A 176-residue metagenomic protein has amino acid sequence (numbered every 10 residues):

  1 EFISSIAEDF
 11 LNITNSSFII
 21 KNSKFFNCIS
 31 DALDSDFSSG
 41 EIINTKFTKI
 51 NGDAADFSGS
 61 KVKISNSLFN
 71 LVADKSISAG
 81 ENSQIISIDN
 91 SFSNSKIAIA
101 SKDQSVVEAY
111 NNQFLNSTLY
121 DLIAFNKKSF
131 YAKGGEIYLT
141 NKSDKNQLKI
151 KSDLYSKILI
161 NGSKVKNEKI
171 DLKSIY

Functional and structural regions predicted by a protein language model:
E1-Y176: Extracellular beta-rich repeat passengers
